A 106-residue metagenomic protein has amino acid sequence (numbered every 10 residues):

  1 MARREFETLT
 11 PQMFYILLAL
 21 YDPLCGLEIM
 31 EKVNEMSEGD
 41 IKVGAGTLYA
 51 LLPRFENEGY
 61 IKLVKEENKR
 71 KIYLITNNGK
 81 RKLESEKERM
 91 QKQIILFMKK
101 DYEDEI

Functional and structural regions predicted by a protein language model:
M1-T8, K69, M90-Q93, K99: Intrinsically disordered, low-complexity serine/threonine- and proline-rich regulatory segments
R3-T47: N-terminal helix-turn-helix DNA-binding core of bacterial DNA-binding proteins
E28, E56, E86: Acidic-residue sensor for enzyme active/binding pockets
T47-L48, G79: Helical "lid/switch" subdomain of P-loop NTPase nucleotide-binding domains
Y49-R54: Short, hydrophobic-biased segments on the C-terminal half of alpha helices that form "recognition helices"
E56-N68, L74: Beta-hairpin "wing" of winged helix-turn-helix
N68-K87: Basic, amphipathic "hinge/linker" alpha-helix immediately C-terminal to the N-terminal HTH DNA-binding motif
E84-I106: Amphipathic alpha-helical dimerization/coiled-coil segments that flank or bridge DNA-binding/regulatory modules
